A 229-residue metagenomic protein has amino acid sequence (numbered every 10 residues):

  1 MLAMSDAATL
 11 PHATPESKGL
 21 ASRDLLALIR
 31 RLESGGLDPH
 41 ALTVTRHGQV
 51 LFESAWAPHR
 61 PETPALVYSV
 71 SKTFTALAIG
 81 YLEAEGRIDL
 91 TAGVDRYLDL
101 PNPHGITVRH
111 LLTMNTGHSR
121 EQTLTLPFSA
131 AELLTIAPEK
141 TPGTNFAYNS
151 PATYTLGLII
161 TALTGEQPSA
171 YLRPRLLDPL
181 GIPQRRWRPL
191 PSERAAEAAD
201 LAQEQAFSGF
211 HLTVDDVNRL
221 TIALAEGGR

Functional and structural regions predicted by a protein language model:
M1-A21: Short, compositionally biased leader-like segments
D24-R60: A short, well-structured edge-of-sheet supersecondary motif
L26, G48, P64-L90, L111 (+2 more regions): Active-site SXXK
I29, E33, G80, D95 (+6 more regions): Non-transmembrane alpha-helical segments in soluble domains of secreted/periplasmic/extracellular proteins
V50-S54, N115-P142, F146-Y148, E166-R188: Short, charged, amphipathic alpha-helices and their helix-cap/turn boundaries
R60, I136-P142, A152-Y154, A199-A206: Flexible glycine/proline-enriched surface loops and loop-helix/loop-strand junctions
L66, A84-T116, A162-F207: Active-site helix/loop module of the DD-peptidase/beta-lactamase fold, centered on the serine-lysine SxxK catalytic
A152-I159, A206-R229: Active-site-proximal alpha-helical segments within enzyme catalytic domains
